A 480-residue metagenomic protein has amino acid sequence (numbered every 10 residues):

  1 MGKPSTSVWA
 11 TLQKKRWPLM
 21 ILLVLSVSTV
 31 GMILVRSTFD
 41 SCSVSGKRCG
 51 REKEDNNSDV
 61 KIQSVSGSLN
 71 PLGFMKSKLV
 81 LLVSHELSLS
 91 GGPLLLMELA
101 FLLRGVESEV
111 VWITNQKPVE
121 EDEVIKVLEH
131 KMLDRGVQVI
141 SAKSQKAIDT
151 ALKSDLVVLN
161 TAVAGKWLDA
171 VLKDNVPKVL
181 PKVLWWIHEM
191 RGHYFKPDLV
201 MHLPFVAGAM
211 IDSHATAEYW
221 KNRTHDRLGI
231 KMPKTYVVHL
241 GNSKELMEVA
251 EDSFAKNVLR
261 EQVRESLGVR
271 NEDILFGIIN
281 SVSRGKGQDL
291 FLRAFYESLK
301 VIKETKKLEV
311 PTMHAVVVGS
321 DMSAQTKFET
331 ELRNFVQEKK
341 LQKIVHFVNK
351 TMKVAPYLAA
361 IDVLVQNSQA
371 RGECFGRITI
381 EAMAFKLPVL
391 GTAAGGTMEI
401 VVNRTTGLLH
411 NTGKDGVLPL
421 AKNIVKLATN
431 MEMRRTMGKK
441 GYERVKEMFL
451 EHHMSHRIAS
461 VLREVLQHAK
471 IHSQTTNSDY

Functional and structural regions predicted by a protein language model:
G2-R48: N-terminal signal-anchor transmembrane helix specifying type II single-pass membrane topology of secretory-pathway
L81, R270-K286, L292-Y296, V316: Conserved donor-binding/catalytic core segment of Leloir-type glycosyltransferases
I113-E121, K307-T330: Glycosyltransferase donor-sugar binding loop
W167-L168, F195-K196, P204-F254: A short, active-site helix/loop in glycosyltransferases that binds the activated sugar's phosphate group
A324-E329, Q342-T351, Y357, L409: Active-site donor-binding acidic/aromatic loop of nucleotide-activated sugar and phosphosugar transferases involved
P388-G391, V401: Short hydrophobic beta-strand element within catalytic cores of glycosyltransferases and related nucleotide-activated
M398-V425, E432-M433: Change "using UDP/GDP/dTDP sugars" to "using nucleotide sugars
P419, K426, M433-M448, M454-S460 (+2 more regions): A short, well-ordered alpha-helix in the C-terminal region of glycosyltransferases
